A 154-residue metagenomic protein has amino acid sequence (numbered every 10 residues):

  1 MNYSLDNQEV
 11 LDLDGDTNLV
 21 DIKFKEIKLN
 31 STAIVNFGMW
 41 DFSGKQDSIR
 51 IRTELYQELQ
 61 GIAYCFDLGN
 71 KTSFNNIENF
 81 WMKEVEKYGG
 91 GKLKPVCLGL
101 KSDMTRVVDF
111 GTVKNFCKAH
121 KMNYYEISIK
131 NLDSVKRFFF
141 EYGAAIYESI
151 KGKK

Functional and structural regions predicted by a protein language model:
M1-K153: TRAFAC-class small GTPase G-domain
